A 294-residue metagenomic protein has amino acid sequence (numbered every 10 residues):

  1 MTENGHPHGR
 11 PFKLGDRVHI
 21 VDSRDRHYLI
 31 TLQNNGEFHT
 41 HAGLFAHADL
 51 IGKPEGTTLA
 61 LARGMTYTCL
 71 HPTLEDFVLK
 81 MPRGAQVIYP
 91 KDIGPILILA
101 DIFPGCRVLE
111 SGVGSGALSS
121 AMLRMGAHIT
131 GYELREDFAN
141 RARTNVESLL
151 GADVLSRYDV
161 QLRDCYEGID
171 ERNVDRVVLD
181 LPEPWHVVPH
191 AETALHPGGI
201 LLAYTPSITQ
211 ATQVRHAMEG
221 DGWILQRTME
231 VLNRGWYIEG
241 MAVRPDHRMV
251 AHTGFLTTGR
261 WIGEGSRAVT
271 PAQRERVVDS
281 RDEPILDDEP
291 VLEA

Functional and structural regions predicted by a protein language model:
M1-H71: N-terminal auxiliary segments of SAM/dcSAM-dependent transferases
H8-R10, K80-G94: Conserved SAM-binding loop and adjacent beta-strand
I98-F103, I169, T193-A194: Glycine-rich helix-loop-beta junction characteristic of Rossmann-like nucleotide cofactor-binding loops
F103-G114: Conserved class I S-adenosyl-L-methionine
S115-G126, T193: Conserved SAM-binding loop of SAM-dependent methyltransferases across substrates and taxa, primarily the Class I
A127-Y132, L201: Short beta-strand element of Class I
Y132-P184: S-adenosyl-L-methionine
W185, H190-F255: C-terminal substrate-binding/active-site "lid" region of AdoMet-derived donor-dependent transferases
